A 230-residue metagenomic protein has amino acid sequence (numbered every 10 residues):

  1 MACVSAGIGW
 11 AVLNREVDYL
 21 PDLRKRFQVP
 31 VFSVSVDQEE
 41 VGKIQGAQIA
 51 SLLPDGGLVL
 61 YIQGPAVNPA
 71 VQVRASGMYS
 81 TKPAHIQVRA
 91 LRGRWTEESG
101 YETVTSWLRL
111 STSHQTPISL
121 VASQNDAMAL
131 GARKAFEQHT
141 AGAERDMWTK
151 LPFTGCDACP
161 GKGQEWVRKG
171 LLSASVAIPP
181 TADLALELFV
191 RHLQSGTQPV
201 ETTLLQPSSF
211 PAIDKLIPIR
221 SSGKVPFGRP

Functional and structural regions predicted by a protein language model:
M1-E40, P160-R168: Flexible loop/hinge segments that line or gate small-molecule binding clefts
M1-I8, R89, G93-E165: Hydrophobic alpha-helical
V4-I8, A47-D55, Y79, P83 (+5 more regions): Sec-exported extracytoplasmic/periplasmic mature domains
V31, S119-L120, S173: Conserved acidic residues
F32-V59, G100-V104, A158-G163, I178-Q194: Hydrophobic alpha-helical segments within soluble ligand-binding/sensing domains
S35, L60-P69, A90-R94: Short beta-strand->loop
V41-Q45, P69-I86, S99-T103, G131-A135: Short, solvent-exposed amphipathic alpha-helices that sit in or adjacent to ligand/effector-binding or catalytic
I62, T81-K82, A177-P230: Hinge/cleft segment of the Venus flytrap/periplasmic-binding protein
